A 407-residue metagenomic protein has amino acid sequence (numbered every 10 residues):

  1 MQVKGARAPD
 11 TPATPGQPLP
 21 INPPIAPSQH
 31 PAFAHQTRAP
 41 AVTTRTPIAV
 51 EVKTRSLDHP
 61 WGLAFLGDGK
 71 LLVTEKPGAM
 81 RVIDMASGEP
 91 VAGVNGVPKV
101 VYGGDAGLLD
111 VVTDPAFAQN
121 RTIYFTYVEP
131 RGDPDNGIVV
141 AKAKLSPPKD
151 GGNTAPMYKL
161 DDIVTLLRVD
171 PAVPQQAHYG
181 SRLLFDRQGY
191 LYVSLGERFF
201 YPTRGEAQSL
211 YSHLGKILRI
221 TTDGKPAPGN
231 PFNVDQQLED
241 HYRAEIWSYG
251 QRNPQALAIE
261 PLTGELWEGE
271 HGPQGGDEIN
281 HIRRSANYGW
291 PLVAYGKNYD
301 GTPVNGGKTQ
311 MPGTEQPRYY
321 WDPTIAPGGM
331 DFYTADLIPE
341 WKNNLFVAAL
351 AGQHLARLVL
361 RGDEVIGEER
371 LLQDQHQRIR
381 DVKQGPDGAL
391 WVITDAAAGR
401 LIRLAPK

Functional and structural regions predicted by a protein language model:
K4-P202, A256-I259, G264-G272, P323-R361 (+1 more regions): Acidic, Gly/Ser/Thr-rich repeat motifs that build Ca2+-stabilized beta-propeller blades
A92-A106, P156-Y179, T222-W247, P291-D322 (+1 more regions): Surface-exposed loop and turn segments in beta-propeller and other repeat-based domains that flank or scaffold
I138-G152, A207-D223, H281-R283: Beta-propeller blade signature
F185-Y192, I220-F232, L238-D240, I259-G264: Secondary-structure boundary elements
E197-T203, L238-Y242, G250-N253, L262 (+1 more regions): Flexible glycine/proline-enriched surface loops and loop-helix/loop-strand junctions
R204-S209, L262-Y295: Internal hydrophobic scaffold segments of catalytic domains
D240-E278: Repeat-solenoid scaffold signature
Q251, V365-P386: Conserved blade-ending motifs and adjacent loop-strand segments that build the rim/top face of beta-propeller domains
